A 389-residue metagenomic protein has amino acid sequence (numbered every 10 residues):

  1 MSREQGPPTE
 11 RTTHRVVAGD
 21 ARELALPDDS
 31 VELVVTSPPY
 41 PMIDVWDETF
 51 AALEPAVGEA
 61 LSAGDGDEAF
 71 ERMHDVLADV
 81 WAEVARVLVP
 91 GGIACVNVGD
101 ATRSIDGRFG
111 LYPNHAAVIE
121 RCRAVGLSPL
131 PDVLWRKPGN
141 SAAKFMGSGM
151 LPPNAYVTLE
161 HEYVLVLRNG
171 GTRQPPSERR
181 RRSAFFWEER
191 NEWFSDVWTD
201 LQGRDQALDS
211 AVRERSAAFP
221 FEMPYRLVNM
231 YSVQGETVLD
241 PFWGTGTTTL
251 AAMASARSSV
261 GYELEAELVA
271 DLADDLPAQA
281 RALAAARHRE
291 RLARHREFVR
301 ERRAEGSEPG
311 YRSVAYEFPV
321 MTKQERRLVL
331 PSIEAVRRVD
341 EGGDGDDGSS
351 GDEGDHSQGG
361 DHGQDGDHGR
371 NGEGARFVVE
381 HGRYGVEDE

Functional and structural regions predicted by a protein language model:
M1-M146, A155, F185-E389: S-adenosyl-L-methionine-dependent nucleic acid methyltransferase catalytic domains
V89, V157-T158, Y163-R173: Core SAM-dependent methyltransferase catalytic element
P152: Eukaryotic intrinsically disordered and solvent-exposed regulatory patches
R173-Q174, G306: Charge-rich, low-complexity intrinsically disordered segments
P175-R180: Extended catalytic-interface subdomain
